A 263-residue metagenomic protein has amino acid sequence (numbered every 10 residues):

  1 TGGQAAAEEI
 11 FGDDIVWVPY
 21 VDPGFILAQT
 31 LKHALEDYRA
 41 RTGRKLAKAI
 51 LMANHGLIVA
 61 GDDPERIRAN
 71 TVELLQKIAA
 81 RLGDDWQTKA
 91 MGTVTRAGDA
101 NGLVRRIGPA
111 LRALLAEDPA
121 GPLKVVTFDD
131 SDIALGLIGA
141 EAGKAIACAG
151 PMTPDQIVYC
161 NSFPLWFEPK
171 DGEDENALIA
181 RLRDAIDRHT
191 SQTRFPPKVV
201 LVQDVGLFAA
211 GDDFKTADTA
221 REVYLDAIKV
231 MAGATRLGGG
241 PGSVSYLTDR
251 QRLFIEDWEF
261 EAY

Functional and structural regions predicted by a protein language model:
T1-Y263: Glycine-rich flexible loops
